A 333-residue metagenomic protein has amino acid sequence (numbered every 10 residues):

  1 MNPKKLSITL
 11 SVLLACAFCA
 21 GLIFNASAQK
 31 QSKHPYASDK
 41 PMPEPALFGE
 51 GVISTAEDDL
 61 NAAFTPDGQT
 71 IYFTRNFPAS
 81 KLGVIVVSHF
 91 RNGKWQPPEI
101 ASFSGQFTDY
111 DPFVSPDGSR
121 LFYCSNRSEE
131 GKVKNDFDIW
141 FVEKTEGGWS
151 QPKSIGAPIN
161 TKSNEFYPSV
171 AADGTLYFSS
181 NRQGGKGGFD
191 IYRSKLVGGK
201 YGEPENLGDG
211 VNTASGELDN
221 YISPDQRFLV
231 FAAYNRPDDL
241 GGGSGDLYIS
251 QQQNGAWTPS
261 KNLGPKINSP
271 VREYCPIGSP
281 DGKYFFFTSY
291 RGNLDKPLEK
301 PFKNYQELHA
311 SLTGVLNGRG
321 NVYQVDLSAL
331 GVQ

Functional and structural regions predicted by a protein language model:
M1-Q31: Bacterial Sec-dependent N-terminal signal peptides
Q29-Q333: Short, conserved micro-motifs composed of acidic
